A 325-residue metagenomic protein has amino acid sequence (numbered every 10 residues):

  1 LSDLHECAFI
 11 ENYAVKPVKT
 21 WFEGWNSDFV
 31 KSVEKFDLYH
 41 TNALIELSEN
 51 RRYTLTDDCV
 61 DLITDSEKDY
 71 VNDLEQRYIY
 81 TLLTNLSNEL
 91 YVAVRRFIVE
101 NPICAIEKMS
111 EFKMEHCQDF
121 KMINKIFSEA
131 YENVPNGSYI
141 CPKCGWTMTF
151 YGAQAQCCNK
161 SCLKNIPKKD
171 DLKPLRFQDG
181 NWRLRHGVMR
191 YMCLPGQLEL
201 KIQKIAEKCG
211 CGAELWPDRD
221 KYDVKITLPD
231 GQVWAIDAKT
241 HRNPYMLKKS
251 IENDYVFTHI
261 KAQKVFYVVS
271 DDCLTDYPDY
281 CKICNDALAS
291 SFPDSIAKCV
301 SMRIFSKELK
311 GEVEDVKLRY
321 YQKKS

Functional and structural regions predicted by a protein language model:
L1-P174: Nuclease-adjacent, charged terminal/linker segments that flank catalytic cores
V15-S32, L38, A238-F292: Catalytic cores of nucleic-acid endonucleases
F150-Y151, Q203-G212, D315, R319-S325: Secondary-structure boundary elements
D170-D218: Acidic-basic catalytic patches of nuclease active cores, encompassing PD-(D/E)XK and other metal-cofactor nuclease
A213-Y222, Y245-E252, D294-E308, E312: A short, well-structured beta->alpha microelement
K225-A235: Active-site beta-strand-loop-beta-strand hairpin of nuclease catalytic cores that positions key catalytic residues
D272-S325: Domain-level recognition of nuclease-like catalytic cores that cleave nucleotide substrates
